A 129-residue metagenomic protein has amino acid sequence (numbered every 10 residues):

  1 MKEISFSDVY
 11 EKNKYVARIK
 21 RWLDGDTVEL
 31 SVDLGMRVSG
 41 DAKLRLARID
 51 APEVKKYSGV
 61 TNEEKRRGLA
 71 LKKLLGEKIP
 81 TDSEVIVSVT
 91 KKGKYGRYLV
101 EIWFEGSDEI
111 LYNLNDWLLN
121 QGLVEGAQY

Functional and structural regions predicted by a protein language model:
M1-Y129: Small beta-barrel nucleic-acid-binding modules, primarily SNase/OB-fold domains and secondarily Tudor-like barrels
